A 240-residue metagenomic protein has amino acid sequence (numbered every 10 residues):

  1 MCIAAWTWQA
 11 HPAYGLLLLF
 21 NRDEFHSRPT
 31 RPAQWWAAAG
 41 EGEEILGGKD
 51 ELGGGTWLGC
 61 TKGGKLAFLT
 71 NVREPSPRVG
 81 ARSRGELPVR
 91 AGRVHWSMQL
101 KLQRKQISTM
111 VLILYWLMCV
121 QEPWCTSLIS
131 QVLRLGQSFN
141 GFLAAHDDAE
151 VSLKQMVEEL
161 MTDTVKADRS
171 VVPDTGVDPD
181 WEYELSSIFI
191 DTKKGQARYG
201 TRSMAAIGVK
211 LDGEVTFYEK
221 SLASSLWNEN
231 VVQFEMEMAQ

Functional and structural regions predicted by a protein language model:
M1-Q240: N-terminal nucleophile
